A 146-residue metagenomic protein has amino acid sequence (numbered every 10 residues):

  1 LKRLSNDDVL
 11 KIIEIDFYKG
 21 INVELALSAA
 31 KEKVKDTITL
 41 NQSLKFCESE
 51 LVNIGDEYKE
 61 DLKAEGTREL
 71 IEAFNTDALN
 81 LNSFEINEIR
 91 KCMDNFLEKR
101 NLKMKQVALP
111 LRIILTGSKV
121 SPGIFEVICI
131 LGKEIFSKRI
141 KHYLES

Functional and structural regions predicted by a protein language model:
L1-R100: Small-residue-rich helix-loop
I86-E145: Charged substrate- and nucleic-acid-binding regions of tRNA-handling and nucleotidyl-transfer enzymes, centered on
